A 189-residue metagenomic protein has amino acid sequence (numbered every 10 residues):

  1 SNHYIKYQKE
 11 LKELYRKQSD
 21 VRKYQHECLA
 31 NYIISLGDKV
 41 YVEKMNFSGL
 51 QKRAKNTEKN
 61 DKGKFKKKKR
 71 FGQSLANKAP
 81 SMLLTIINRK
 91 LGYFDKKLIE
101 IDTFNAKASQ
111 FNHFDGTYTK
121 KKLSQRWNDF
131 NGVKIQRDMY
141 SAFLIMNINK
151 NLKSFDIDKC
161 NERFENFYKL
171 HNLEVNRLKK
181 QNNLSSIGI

Functional and structural regions predicted by a protein language model:
S1-I189: Positively charged, helix-rich recognition surfaces that bind polyanionic ligands
